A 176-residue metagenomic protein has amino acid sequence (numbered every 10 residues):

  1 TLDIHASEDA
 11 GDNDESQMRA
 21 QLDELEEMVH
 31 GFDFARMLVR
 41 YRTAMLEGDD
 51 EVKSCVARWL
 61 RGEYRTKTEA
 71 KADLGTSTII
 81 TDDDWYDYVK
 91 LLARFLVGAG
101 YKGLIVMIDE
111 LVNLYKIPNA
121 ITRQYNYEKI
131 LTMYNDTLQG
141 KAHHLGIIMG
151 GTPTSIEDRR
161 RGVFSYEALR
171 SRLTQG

Functional and structural regions predicted by a protein language model:
T1-A99: P-loop NTPase nucleotide-binding core
E15, E27-R36, D49, N119-R123 (+2 more regions): Short, structured coil/loop segments at alpha-helix boundaries
R58, Q175-G176: Ampipathic, surface-exposed secondary-structure segments
T78, D82, N119-Q124: Flexible, glycine- and charge-enriched loops at secondary-structure boundaries
A99-G103, T122-Q175: Sensor-1/coupling segment of RecA-like P-loop NTPase cores
D109-N113: Walker B catalytic acidic pair
L114-P118, I156-E157: Catalytic P-loop NTPase motifs of RecA-like helicase/translocase cores
